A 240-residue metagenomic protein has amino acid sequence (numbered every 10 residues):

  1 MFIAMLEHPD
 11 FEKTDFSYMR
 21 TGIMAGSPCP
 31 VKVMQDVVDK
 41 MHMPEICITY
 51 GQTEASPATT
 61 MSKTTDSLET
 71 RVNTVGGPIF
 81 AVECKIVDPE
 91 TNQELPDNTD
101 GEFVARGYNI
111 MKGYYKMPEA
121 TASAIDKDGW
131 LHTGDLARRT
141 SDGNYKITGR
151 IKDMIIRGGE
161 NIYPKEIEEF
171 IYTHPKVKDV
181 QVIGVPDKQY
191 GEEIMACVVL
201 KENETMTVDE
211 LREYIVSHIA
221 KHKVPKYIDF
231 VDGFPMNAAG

Functional and structural regions predicted by a protein language model:
M1-F2, C29, I110: Alpha-helix capping/helix-boundary segments
L6-T70, E83: Gly/Ser/Thr-rich phosphate-binding loop
D10, Y18, H42, A81 (+4 more regions): Glycine-centered tight turns that cap/initiate beta-strands
G26, G51, G76, D135 (+1 more regions): Active-site glycine-centered loops adjacent to acidic/histidine catalytic or metal-binding residues that shape
I46-E54, V75-P78, I183-P186, D229: Beta-strand->loop->alpha-helix junctions that form or flank phosphate-binding loops in nucleotide-handling enzymes
V72-I79, E94, A124-D128: Short Gly/Pro-enriched turn/cap motifs at secondary-structure boundaries
K85-V104, S123-A124, S141-D142, E204-V208: Conserved beta-loop-beta connector loops within the AMP-binding
G107, K112-G113, L136-K223, G233-P235 (+1 more regions): AMP-binding/adenylate-forming catalytic core of the ANL superfamily
